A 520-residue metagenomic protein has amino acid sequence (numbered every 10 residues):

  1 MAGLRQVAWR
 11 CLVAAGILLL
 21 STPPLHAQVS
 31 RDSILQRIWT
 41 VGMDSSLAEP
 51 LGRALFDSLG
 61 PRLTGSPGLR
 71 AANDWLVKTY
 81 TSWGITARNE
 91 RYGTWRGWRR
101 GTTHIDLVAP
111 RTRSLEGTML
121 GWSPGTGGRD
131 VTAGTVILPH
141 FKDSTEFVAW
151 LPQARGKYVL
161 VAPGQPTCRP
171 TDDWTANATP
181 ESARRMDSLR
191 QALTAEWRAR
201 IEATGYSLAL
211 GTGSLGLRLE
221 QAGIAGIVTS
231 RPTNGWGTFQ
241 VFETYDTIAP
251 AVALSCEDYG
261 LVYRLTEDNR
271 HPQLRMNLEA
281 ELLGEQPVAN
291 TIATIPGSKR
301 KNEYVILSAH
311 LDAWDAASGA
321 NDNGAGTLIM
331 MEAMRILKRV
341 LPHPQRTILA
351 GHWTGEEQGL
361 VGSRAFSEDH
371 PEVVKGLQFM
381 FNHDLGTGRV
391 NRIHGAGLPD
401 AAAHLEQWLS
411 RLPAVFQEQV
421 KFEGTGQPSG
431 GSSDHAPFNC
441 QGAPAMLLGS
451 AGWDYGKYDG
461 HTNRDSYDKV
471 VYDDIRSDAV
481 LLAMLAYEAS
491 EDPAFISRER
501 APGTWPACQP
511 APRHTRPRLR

Functional and structural regions predicted by a protein language model:
R10-T22: Bacterial N-terminal signal peptides
V29-I34, R53, D57-T194: Noncatalytic luminal/extracellular "stalk/propeptide" segments of secretory-pathway proteins
S30-S66, Y92, T102, N234-E243 (+4 more regions): N-terminal capping segment at the start of a domain
D32-I34, S123-V148, W236, V241-A320 (+3 more regions): Soluble metallo-hydrolase cores and metallopeptidase-like ectodomains found primarily in the secretory/periplasmic
L35-M43, D57-P67, A133-F141, F147-A149 (+10 more regions): Second-shell loop/turn segments in exported
P50, S82, I336-V361, M380: Short helix-loop-beta-strand segments that form the rim/entrance of peptidase-like active sites
P110-S114, G128-A133, P152, G156 (+4 more regions): Metal-dependent peptidase/peptidase-like ectodomains
E196-A209, G213-G216, E220-Q221, G226 (+3 more regions): Active-site-adjacent substrate-binding region of metalloamidase/peptidase-like peptide-processing proteins
